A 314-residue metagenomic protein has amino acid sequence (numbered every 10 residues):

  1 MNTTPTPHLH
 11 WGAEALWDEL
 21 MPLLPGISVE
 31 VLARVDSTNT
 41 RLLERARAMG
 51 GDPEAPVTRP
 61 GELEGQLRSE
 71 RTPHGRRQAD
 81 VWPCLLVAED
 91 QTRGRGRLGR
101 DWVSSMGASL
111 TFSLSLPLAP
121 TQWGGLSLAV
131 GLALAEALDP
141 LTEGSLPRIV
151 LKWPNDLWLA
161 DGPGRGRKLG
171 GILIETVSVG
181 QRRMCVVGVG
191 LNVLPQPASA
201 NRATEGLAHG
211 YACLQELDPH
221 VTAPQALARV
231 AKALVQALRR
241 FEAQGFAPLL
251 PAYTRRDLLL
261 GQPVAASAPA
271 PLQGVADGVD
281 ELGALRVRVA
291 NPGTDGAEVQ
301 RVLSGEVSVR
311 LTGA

Functional and structural regions predicted by a protein language model:
M1-E143, P163-G164, S308-V309, G313: N-terminal lobe of the biotin/lipoate ligase/transferase fold
N2-A15, L24-P25, G50-D52, A119-I149 (+1 more regions): Long, positively charged amphipathic alpha-helical accessory segments at protein N-termini or as interdomain linkers
